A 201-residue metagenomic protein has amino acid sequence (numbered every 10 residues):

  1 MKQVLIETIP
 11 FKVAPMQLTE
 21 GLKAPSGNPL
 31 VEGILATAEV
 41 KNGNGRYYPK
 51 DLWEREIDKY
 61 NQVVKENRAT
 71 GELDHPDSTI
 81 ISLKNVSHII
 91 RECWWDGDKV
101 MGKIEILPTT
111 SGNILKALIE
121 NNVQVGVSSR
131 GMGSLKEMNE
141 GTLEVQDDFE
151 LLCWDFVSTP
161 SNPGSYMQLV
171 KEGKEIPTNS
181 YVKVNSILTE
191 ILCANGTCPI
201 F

Functional and structural regions predicted by a protein language model:
M1-V63, I176-V184, T197: Polar/acidic, low-complexity leader/linker segments enriched in S/T/G and N/D
Q3-L5, P10-K12, E72, H88-N185: Residue microenvironments linked to proteolytic maturation and disulfide-stabilized extracellular modules
V40, D77-T79, L107-T110: Short, charged/polar surface micro-motifs in flexible loops or helix N-caps
N44-G45, S82, G112-K116: A short, polar/proline- and glycine-enriched secondary-structure boundary/capping micro-motif
N61-I80, V127: Short conserved beta-strand and strand-loop elements enriched in small hydrophobics with frequent Asp/Gly
N85: Glycine-rich loop at the start of a catalytic domain that most often binds anionic cofactors/ligands
V184-L192: Noncatalytic, helix-rich "gating/capping" subdomain that lines the substrate-entry/channel surface of large enzyme
I191-F201: Short acidic DE-rich linear segments
